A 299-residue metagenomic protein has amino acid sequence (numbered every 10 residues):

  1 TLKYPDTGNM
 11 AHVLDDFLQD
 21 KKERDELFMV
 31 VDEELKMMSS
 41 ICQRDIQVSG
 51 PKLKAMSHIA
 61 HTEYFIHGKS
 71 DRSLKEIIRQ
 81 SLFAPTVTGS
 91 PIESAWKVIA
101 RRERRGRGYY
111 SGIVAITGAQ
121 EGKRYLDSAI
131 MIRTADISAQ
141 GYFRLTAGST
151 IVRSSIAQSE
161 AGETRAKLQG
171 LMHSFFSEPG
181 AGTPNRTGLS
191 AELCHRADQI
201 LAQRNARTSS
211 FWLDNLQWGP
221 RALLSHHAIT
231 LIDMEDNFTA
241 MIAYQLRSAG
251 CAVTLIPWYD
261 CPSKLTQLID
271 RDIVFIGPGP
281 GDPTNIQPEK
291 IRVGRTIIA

Functional and structural regions predicted by a protein language model:
T1-N9, T117: Glycine/proline-rich, flexible active-site/cofactor-binding loop segments that harbor closely spaced acidic
L2, D45-I46, I151-R153: Short, surface-exposed beta-strand-loop junctions and turns on beta-sheet-rich folds
D6-A100, F176: Contiguous alpha-helical scaffold segments within structured protein domains that host functional hotspots
K22-E23, L223-L224, T266-D270: Flexible, charged surface loops at secondary-structure boundaries
V31, S154, I232: Active-site-adjacent beta-strand anchor residues
Y64-A191: Conserved hydrophobic core element of enzyme catalytic domains
G162-H227, E235: Intrinsic disorder at enzyme termini
A228-I229, D236-A299: Flexible gly/pro-rich beta->alpha loop and the following alpha-helix that scaffold active-site loops
